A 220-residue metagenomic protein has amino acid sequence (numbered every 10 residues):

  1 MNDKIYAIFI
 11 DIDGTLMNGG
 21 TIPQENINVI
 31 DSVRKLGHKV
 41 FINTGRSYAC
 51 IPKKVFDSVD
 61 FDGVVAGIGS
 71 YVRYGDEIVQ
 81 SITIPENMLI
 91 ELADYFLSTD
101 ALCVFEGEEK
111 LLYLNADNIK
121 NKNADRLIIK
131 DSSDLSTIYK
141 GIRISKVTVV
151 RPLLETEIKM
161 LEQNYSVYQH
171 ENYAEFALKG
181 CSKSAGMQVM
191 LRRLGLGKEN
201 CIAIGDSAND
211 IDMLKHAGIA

Functional and structural regions predicted by a protein language model:
N2-I5, A66: Short, small/polar residue-rich loop motifs at catalytic or cofactor-binding pockets
K4-G20, L214: Asp-based phosphoryl-transfer active-site loop
A7, G63, I202: Hydrophobic "anchor" residues on beta-strands that sit immediately upstream of conserved functional sites
G14, R46, G69, G205-S207: Active-site metal-binding loops of divalent metal-dependent hydrolases
G20-H38, S81-M88, I129, C181-R192 (+2 more regions): Short, acidic loop-to-helix structural element flanking the phosphoryl-transfer center in phosphate-processing enzymes
Q24-I119: Active-site phosphate-binding/coordination module
D62, G218-I219: Receiver (REC) domain switch/active-site residues of two-component response regulators
Y95, T99-L102, E106-H216: Conserved acidic, metal-coordinating active-site core of Asp-based, Mg2+-dependent phosphoryl-transfer enzymes
